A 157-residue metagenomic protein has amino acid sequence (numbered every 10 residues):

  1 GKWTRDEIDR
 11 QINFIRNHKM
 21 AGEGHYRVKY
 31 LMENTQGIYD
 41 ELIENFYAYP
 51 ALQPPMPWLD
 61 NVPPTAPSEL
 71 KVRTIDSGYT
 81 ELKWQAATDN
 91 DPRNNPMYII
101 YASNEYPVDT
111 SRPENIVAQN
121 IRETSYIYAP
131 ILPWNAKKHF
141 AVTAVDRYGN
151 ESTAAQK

Functional and structural regions predicted by a protein language model:
G1-W58: Substrate-binding cleft of secreted/luminal carbohydrate-active enzymes
R10-F14, E69-K71, Y128-A129: Generic recognition of flexible, low-complexity loop/linker segments
V28, A86, P130: Active-site donor-binding loop signature of nucleotide-sugar glycosyltransferases
K29, L70-R73, Y106: Short, solvent-exposed coil/turn elements at secondary-structure transition points
G37-R93, W134, R147-K157: Pro/Thr/Ser/Gly-rich low-complexity, intrinsically disordered linker/stalk tracts
R93-N135, R147-A155: Recognizes extended acidic, P/S/T-rich segments that occur within or adjacent to Ig-like beta-sandwich modules
